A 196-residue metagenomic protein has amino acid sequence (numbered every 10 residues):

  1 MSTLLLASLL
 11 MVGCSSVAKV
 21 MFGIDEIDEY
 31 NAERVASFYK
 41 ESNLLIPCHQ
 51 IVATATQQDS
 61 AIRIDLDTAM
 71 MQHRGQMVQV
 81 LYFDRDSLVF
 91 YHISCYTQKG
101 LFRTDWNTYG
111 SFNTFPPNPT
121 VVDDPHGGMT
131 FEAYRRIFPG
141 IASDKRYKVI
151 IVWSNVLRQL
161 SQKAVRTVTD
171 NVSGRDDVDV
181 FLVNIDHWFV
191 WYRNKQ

Functional and structural regions predicted by a protein language model:
M1-C14: Sec-dependent bacterial lipoprotein signal peptides
C14-K145: Non-globular targeting/processing and membrane-anchoring segments
I46-T56, D176-Q196: Thiol-based oxidoreductase modules, predominantly thioredoxin-like and allied folds used for disulfide exchange
V89, R158, F189: Flexible, glycine-rich phosphate/dinucleotide-binding loops and adjacent beta-alpha linkers at cofactor/substrate
H92-I93, S161-K163, W191-K195: A short acidic (Asp/Glu
R103-D105, N171-R175: Short, surface-exposed linear patches
W106, W153, W188-W191: A residue-identity detector for tryptophan
E132-N171, V180-V183: Short active-site neighborhood of thiol/selenol oxidoreductases, capturing the structured segment around
